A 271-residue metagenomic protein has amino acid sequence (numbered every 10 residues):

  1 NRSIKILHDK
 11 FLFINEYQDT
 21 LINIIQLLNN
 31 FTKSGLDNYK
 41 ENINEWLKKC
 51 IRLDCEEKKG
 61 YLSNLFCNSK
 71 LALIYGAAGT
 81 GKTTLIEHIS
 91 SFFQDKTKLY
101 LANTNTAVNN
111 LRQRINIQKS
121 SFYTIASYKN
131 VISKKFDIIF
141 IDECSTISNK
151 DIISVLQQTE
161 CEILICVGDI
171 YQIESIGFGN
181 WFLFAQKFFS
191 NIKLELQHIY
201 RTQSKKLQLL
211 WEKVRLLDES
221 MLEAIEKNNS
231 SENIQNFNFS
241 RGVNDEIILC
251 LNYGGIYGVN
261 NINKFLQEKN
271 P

Functional and structural regions predicted by a protein language model:
N1-N42: Interdomain "pre-motor" coupling segment immediately N-terminal to P-loop NTPase/helicase cores
I51-N68: Pre-Walker A adenine-sensing motif
L62, Y171-P271: Conserved helicase motor core of P-loop NTPases
I74: Hydrophobic anchor at the beta1->P-loop junction of P-loop NTPases
K82: Conserved lysine of the Walker
L85, I89: Hydrophobic positions on the alpha1 helix immediately C-terminal to the Walker A/P-loop
L101-D137: Inter-Walker segment of RecA-like/P-loop motor cores
D142-E143, G168: Walker B catalytic acidic pair
